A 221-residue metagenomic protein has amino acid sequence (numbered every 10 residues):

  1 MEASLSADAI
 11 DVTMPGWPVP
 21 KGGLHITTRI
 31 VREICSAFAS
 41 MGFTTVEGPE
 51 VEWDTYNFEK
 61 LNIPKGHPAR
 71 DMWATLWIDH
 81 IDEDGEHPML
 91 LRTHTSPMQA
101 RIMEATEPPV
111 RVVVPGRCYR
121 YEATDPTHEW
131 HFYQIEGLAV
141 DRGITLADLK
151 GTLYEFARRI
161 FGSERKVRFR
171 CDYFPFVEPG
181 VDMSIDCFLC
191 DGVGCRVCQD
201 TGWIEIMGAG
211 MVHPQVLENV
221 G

Functional and structural regions predicted by a protein language model:
M1-G221: TRNA-recognition modules of translation machinery and tRNA-sensing kinases, especially anticodon-binding
